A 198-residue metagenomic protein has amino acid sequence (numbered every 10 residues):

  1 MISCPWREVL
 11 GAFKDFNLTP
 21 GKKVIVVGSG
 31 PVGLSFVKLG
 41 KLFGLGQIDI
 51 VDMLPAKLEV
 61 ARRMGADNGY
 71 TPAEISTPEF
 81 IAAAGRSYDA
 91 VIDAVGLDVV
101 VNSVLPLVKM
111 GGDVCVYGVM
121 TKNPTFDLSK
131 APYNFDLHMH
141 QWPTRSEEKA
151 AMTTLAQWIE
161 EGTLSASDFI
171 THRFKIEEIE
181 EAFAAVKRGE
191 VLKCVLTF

Functional and structural regions predicted by a protein language model:
M1, I25, S29, I50-V51 (+6 more regions): Glycine- and other small-residue-rich loops at beta-strand/loop junctions that grip anionic moieties
M1-E74: Mid-domain Rossmann-like dinucleotide-binding core that forms the NAD(H)/NADP(H) cofactor-binding site
W6-V9, G33, V101, K149-A156: A general structural signal for well-ordered alpha-helical segments in protein cores
F16-P20, E59, M64-H138: Glycine-rich cofactor phosphate-binding loops and adjacent beta1-alpha1 units of small-molecule cofactor enzyme domains
V24-V26, G40, I48-I50, V91 (+3 more regions): Hydrophobic packing within well-folded, soluble alpha/beta domains
P55, N102-L105, A151-F198: C-terminal hydrophobic helical "lid"/dimerization subdomain of Rossmann-like NAD(P)H-dependent oxidoreductases
I81, N123-H172, E180-E181: C-terminal substrate-binding/catalytic core of Rossmann-like NAD(P)-dependent dehydrogenases/reductases
